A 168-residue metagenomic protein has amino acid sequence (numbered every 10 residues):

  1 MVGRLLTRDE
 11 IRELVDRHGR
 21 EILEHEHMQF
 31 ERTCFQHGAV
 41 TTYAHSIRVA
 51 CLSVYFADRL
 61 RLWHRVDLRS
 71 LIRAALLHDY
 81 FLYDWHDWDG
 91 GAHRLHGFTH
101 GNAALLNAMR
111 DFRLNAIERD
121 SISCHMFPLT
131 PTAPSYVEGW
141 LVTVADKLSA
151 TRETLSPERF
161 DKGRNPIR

Functional and structural regions predicted by a protein language model:
M1-R168: Metal-dependent phosphohydrolase cores
